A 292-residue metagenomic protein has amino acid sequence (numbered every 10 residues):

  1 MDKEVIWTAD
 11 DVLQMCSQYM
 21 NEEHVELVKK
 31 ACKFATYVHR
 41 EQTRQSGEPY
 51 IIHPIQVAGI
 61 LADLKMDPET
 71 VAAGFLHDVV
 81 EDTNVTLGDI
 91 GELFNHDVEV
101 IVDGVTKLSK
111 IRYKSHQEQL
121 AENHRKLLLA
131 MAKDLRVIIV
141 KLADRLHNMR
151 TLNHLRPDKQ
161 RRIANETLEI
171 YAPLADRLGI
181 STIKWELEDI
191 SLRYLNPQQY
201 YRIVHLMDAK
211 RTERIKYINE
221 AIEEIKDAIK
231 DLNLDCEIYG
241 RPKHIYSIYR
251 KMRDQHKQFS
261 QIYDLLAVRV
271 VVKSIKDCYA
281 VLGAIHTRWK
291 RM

Functional and structural regions predicted by a protein language model:
M1-A267, V272-M292: Active-site helical microenvironments for divalent-metal-assisted chemistry
